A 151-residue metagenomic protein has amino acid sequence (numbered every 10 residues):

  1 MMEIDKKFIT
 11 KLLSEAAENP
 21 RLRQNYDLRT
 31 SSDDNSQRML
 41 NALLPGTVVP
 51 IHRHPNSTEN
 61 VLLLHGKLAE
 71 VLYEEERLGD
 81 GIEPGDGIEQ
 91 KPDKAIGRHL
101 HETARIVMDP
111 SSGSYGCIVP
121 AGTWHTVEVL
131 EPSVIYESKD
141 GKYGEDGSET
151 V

Functional and structural regions predicted by a protein language model:
M1-S36, P50, G81, P92 (+2 more regions): A short, N-terminal "cap"/entry segment at the start of jelly-roll beta-barrel domains of the cupin/DSBH fold
I4, F8, L13, I96 (+2 more regions): Double-stranded beta-helix
L40, N60, T126: Short, surface-exposed charged micro-motifs
L40-P55: Conserved short histidine dyad/triad with adjacent acidic residue
P50-H52, E70-V71, C117-V119, H125-L130 (+1 more regions): Short beta-strand His + acidic residue motifs that chelate non-heme Fe in jelly-roll/DSBH and cupin folds
N56-L78, P92: Glycine- and acidic-residue-biased ligand/ion/polar-headgroup-sensing regions
E75-G85, E89-G122: Short acidic-glycine-tyrosine-enriched beta hairpin
